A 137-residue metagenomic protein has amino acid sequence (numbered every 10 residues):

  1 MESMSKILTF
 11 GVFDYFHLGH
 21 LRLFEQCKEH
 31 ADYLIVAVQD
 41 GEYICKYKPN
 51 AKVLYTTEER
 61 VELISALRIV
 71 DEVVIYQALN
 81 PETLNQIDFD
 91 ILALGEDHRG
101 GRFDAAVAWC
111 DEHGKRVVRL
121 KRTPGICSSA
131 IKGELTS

Functional and structural regions predicted by a protein language model:
M1-S137: Nucleotidyltransferase catalytic core that binds NTPs
